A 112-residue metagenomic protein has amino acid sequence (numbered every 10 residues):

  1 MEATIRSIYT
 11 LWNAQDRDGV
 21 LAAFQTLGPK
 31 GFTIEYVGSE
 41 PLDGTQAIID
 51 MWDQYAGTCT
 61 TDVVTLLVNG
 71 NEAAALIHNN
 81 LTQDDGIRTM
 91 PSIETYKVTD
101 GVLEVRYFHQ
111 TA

Functional and structural regions predicted by a protein language model:
M1, I5, P29-T33, A47 (+2 more regions): Generic alpha-helix detector with strongest preference for long hydrophobic helices that associate with membranes
M1-K30: Short acidic-aromatic low-complexity motifs
V20, A47-I48: Hydrophobic/aromatic residues in well-formed alpha-helices
E35, S39, I49-A112: A beta-strand edge to alpha-helix "cap/lid" segment located at domain peripheries
